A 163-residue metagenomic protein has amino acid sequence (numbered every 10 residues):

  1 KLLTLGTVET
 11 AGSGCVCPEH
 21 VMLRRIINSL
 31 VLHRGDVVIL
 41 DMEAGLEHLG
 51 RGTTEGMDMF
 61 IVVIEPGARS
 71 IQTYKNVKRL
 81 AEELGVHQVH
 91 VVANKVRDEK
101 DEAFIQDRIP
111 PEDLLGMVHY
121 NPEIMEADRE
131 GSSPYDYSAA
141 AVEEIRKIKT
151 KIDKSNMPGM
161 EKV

Functional and structural regions predicted by a protein language model:
K1-R25, R129-E130: P-loop/Walker-type NTP enzyme "switch/lid" segment
T4, V62-E65, V91-N94: Conserved beta-strand segments of the P-loop GTPase G domain that flank and frequently precede/overlap
V8-T10, A44-G45, G67-R69, K95-E99 (+1 more regions): Conserved nucleotide-binding/hydrolysis micro-motifs of P-loop NTPases
V21, L40-A44: Short gly/ser/thr-rich secondary-structure transition/capping motifs
R25-R34, L49-A68: Inter-motif core of Ras-like GTPase G domains
I39-L40, A93: Hydrophobic residues in beta-strands of the RecA-like P-loop NTPase core, especially within AAA+ ATPase
E82-V163: C-terminal lobe/tail of nucleotide-utilizing enzymes
